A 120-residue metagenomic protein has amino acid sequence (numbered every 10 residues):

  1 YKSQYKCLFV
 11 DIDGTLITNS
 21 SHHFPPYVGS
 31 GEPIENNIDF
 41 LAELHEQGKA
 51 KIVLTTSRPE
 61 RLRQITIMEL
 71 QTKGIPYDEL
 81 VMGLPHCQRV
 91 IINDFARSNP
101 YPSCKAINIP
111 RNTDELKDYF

Functional and structural regions predicted by a protein language model:
Y1-F120: HAD-like aspartate-dependent phosphatase fold
